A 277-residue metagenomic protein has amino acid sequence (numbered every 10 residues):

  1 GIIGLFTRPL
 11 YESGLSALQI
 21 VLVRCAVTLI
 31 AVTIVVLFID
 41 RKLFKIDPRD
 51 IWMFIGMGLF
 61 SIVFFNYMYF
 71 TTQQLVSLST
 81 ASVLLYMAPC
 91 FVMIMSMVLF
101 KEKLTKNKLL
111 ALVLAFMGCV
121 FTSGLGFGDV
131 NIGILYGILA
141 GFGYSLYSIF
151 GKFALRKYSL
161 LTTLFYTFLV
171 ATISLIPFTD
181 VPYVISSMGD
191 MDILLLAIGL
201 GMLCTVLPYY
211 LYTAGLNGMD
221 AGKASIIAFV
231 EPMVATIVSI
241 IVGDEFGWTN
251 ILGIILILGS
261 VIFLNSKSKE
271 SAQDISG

Functional and structural regions predicted by a protein language model:
G1, L5, T33, G58-V63 (+7 more regions): Hydrophobic/small/kink-forming positions within alpha-helical transmembrane segments of polytopic membrane proteins
G1-V23, G126-F153, I173, A272-G277: Glycine-/small-residue-enriched transmembrane alpha-helix faces in small-molecule transporters and effluxers
I2-L15, V27, N66-V76, L84 (+3 more regions): Juxtamembrane C-cap of transmembrane helices in multi-pass membrane transport proteins
G4, T33-S79, F121, G201-M219: Specific transmembrane alpha-helical segments of multi-pass solute transporters/efflux pumps, especially DMT/EamA
V23, A81-M87, G151-T172, T205-I240: Helix-helix packing/entry segments at the starts of transmembrane helices
C25, G124, I193-L195, F229-G277: C-terminal-most transmembrane helix of multi-pass membrane proteins
A31, V36, A88-L110, M233-L252: C-terminal transmembrane-helix exit sites in multi-pass transporters
V32, I55, M95, L104-G124 (+2 more regions): Hydrophobic transmembrane alpha-helices of multi-pass small-molecule transport proteins
